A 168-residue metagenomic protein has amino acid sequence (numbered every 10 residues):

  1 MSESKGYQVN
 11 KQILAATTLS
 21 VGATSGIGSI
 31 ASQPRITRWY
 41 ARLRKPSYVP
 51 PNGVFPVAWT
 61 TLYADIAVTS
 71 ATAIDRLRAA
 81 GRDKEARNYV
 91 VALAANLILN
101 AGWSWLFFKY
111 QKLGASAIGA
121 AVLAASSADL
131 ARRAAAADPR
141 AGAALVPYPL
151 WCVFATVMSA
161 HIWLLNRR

Functional and structural regions predicted by a protein language model:
M1-R168: Short amphipathic, positively biased membrane-proximal segments that drive organelle/inner-membrane targeting
